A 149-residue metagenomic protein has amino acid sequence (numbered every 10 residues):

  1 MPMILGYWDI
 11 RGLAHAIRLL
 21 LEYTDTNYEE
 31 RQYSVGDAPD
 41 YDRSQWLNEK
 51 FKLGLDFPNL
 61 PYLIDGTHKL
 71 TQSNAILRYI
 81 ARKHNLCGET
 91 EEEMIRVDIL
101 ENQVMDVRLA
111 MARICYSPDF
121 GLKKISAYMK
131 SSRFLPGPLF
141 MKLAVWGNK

Functional and structural regions predicted by a protein language model:
M1-I4, S131-K149: C-terminal helix/juxtamembrane-tail motif
M1-S126: GST-like domain detector, emphasizing the conserved glutathione-binding G-site in the N-terminal thioredoxin-like
